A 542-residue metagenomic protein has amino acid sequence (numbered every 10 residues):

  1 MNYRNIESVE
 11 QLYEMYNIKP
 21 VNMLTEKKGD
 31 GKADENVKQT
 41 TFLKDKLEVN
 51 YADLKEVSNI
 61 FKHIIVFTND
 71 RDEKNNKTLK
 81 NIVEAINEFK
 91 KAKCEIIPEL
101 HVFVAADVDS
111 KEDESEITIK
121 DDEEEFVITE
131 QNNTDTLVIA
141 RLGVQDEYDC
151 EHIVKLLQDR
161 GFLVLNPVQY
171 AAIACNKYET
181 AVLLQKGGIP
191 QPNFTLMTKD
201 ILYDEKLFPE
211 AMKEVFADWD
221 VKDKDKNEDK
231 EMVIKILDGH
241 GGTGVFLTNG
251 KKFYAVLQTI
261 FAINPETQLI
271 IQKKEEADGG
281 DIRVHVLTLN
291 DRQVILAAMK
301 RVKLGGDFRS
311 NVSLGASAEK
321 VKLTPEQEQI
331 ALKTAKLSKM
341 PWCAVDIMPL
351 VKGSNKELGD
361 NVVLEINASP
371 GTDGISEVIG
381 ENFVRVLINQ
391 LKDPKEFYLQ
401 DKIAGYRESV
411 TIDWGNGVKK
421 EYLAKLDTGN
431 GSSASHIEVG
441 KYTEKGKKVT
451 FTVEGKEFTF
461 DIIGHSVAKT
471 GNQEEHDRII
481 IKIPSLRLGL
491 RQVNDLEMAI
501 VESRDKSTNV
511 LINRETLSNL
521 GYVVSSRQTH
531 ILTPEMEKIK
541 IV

Functional and structural regions predicted by a protein language model:
V9-M15, K46-L47, Y51-E56, E319-K322 (+2 more regions): C-terminal active-site "lid" helix and adjoining low-complexity regulatory extension at the edge of ATP-using catalytic
M15-T25, D34-I60, I64-T68, N76 (+7 more regions): Active-site nucleotide/adenylate-binding loops and adjacent lid/helix of ATP-dependent enzymes
D70-Y203: Conserved N-proximal alpha/beta basic substrate-recognition cap immediately N-terminal to, or forming the N-lobe
V215-D223, G353-S354, R407-K420: A short acidic-Thr-Gly-centered motif at the start of a beta-strand
M232, V294, C343, V362-E365: Protein kinase-like catalytic core scaffold
G241-Q329: Phosphate-binding site of ATP-dependent enzymes
H285-L289, M348-K352, D427, V501: Short beta-strand micro-motifs enriched in acidic
Y398-V542: Pepsin/retropepsin-fold aspartyl endopeptidases
